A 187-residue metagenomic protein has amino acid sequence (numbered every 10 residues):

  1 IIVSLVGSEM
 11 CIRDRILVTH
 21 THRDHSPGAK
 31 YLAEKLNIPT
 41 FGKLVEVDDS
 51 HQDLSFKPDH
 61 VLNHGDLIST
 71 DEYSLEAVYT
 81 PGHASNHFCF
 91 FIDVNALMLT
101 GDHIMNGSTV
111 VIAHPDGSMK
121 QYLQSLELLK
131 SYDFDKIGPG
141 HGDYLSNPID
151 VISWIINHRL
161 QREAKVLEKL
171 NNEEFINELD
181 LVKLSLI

Functional and structural regions predicted by a protein language model:
I1-G7, I12: Single conserved hydrophobic/aromatic residue that forms the stacking wall/gate of nucleotide- or nucleobase-binding
D14-D24: Metallo-beta-lactamase
I16, P39-V45: Short internal beta-strands
P27-L36, Q52-D53: Metal-dependent catalytic neighborhoods of phosphoester/phosphodiester hydrolases
L36-P39, F134: A short helix->loop->beta-strand "cap" motif at the edges of active sites that frequently abuts
H60-N63: Short acidic-hydrophobic, aromatic-tinged amphipathic segments that line or gate anion-handling sites
S74-N172, E178: Metallo-beta-lactamase
F175-I187: Short acidic, hydrophobic short linear motifs in intrinsically disordered regions
